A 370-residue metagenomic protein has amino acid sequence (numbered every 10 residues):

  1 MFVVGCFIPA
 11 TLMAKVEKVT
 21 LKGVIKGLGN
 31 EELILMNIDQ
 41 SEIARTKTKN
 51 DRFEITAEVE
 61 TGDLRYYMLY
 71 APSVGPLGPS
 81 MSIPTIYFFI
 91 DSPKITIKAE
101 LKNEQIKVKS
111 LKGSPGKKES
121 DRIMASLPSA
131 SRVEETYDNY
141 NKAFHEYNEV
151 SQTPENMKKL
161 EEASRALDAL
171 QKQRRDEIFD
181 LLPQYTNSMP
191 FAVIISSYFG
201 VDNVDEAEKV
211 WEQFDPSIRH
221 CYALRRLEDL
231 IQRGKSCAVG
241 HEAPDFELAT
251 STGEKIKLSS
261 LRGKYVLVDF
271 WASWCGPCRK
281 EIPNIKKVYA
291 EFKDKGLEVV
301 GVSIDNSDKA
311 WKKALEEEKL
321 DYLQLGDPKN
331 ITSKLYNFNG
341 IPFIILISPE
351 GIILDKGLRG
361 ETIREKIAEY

Functional and structural regions predicted by a protein language model:
M1-G23, Y370: Bacterial Sec-dependent N-terminal signal peptides
A14-A166: A non-transmembrane, solvent-exposed segment enriched in polar/low-complexity residues
I83, I95-K98, A169-V239: N-terminal targeting signals for export/organelle localization
M189, E318-L320, D327-E369: Thiol/disulfide oxidoreductase modules built on the thioredoxin-like
R226-L258, E365-E369: N-terminal "domain-start" segment that seeds a small globular fold
R262-V266, F270-K287: Conserved redox-active cysteine motifs that mediate thiol-disulfide chemistry, especially di-cysteine Cys-X(1-2)-Cys
R279-E318, P328-L335, E365: Structural microenvironment flanking redox-active thiols in thiol-disulfide oxidoreductases
